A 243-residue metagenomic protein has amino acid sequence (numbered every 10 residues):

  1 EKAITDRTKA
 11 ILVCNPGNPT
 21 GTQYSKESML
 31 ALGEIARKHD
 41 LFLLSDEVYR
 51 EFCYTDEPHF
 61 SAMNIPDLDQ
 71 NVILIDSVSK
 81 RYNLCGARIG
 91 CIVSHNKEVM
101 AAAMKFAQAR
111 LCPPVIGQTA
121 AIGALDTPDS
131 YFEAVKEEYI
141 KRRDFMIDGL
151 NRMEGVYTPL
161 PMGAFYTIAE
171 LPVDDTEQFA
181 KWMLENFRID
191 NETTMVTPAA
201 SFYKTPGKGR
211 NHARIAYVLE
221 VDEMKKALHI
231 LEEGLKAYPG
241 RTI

Functional and structural regions predicted by a protein language model:
E1-I243: PLP-dependent class I/II
